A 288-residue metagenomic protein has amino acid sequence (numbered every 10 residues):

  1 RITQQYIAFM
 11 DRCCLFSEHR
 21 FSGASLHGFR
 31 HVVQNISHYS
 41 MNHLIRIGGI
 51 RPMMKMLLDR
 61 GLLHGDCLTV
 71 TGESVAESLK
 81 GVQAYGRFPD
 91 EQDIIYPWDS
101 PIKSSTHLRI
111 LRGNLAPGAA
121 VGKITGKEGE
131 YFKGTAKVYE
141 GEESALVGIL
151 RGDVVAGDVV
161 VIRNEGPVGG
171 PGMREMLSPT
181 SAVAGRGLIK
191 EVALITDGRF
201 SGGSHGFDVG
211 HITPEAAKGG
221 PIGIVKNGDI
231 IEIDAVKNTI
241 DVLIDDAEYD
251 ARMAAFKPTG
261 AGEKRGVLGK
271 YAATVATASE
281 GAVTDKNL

Functional and structural regions predicted by a protein language model:
R1-E215, G220-L288: Catalytic or ion-coupling anion/metal-binding cores of large enzyme and transporter domains
